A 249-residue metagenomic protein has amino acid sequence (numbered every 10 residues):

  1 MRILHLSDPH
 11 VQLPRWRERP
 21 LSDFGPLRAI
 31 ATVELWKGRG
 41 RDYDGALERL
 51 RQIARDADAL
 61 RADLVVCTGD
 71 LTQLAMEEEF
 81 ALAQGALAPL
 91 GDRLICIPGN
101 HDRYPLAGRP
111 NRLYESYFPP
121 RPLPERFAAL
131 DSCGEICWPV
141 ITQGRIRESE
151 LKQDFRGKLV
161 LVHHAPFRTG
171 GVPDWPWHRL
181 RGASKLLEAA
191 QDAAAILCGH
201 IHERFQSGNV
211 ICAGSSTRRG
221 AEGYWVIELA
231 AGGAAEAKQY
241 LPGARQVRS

Functional and structural regions predicted by a protein language model:
M1-A81: N-terminal active-site segment of His-dependent metallophosphoesterases
R2-L13, F127-Q143, L159-H163, N209-S215: Active-site-proximal beta-strand elements of phosphoester/diester hydrolases
H5-S7, L64-D70, L94-N100, L159-H163 (+2 more regions): Active-site neighborhood of phospho(di)ester-bond hydrolases with catalytic His/Asp-centered motifs
H10-P14, Q73-E78, N100-G108, I136-V140 (+3 more regions): Active-site environment of divalent metal-dependent phosphoester hydrolases
A62, F155-G171: Short acidic, glycine-rich surface-loop motifs adjacent to enzyme active sites
A81-E150, K185, V226: Extended active-site neighborhood of metal-dependent phosphoesterases/phosphodiesterases
V172-G232: Conserved beta-sheet core of the metallophosphoesterase superfamily
A230-S249: A short C-terminal boundary segment appended to hydrolase-like catalytic domains
